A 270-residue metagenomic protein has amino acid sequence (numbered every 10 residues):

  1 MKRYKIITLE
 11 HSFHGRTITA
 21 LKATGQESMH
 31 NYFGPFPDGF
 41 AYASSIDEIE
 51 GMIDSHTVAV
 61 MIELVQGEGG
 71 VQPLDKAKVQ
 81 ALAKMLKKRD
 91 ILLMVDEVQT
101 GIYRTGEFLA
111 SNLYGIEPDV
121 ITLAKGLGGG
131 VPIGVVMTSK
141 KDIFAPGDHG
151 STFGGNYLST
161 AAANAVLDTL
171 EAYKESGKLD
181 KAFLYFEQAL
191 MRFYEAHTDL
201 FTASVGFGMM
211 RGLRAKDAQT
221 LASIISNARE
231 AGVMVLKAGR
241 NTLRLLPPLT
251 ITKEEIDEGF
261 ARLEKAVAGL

Functional and structural regions predicted by a protein language model:
M1-L270: Conserved N-terminal phosphate-binding loop of PLP-dependent enzymes in the Aspartate aminotransferase
